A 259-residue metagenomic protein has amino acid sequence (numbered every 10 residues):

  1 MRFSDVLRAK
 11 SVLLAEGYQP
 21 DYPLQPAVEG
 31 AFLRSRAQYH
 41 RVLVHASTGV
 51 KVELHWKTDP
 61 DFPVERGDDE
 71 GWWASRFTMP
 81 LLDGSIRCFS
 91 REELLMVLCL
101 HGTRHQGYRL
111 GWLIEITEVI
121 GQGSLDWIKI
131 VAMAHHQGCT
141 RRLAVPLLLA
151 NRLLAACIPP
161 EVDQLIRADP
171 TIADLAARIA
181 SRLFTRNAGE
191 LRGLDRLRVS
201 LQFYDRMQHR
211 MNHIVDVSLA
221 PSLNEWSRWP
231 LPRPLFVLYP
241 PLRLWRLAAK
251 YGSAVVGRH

Functional and structural regions predicted by a protein language model:
F3-H259: Conserved NTP-donor binding/palm subdomain of two-metal-ion nucleotidyltransferases/polymerases, i.e., the charged
